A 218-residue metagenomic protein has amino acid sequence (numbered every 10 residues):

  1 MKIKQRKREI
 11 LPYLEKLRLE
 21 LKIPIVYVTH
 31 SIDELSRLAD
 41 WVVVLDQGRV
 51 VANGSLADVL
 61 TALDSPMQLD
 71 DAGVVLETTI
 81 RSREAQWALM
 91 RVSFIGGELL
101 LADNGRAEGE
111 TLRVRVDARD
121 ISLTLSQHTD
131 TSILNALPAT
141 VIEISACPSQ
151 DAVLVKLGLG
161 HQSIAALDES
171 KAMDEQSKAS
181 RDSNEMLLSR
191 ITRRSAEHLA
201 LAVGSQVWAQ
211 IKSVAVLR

Functional and structural regions predicted by a protein language model:
K7-L21: Helical segment within the ABC ATPase nucleotide-binding domain
K22-V28: Conserved H-loop
S31-R37: Conserved H-loop
R37-V44: Conserved catalytic segment of ABC-fold P-loop ATPases
N53-G54: ABC ATPase "signature
A72-E84, N135-S145: Structural detector for short beta-strands of small beta-barrel domains
G96-A146, D151, I164-L167, S183-R218: Glycine/charge-rich catalytic "coupling/switch" loops of P-loop NTPases
